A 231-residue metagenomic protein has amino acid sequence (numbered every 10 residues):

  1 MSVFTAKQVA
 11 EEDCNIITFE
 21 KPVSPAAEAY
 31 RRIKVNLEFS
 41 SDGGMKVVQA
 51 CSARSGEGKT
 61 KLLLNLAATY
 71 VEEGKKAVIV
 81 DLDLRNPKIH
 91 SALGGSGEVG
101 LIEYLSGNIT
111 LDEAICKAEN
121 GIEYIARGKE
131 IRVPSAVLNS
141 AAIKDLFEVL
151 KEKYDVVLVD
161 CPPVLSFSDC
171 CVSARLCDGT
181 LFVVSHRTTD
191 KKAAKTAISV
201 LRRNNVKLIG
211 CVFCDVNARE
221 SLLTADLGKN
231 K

Functional and structural regions predicted by a protein language model:
M1-C14, K195-K231: Hydrophobic micro-sites
A6-R31, V35, D42, S52-E57 (+3 more regions): P-loop/Walker-type NTP enzyme "switch/lid" segment
G44-V48: Pre-Walker A (Motif I) flank of P-loop NTPase domains
Q49, Y124, L158, L181-V183: Structural motif
K61-L62, L66: Hydrophobic positions on the alpha1 helix immediately C-terminal to the Walker A/P-loop
V149-E152, S166-R187: Inter-motif core of Ras-like GTPase G domains
L158-V159, F213: Hydrophobic residues in beta-strands of the RecA-like P-loop NTPase core, especially within AAA+ ATPase
